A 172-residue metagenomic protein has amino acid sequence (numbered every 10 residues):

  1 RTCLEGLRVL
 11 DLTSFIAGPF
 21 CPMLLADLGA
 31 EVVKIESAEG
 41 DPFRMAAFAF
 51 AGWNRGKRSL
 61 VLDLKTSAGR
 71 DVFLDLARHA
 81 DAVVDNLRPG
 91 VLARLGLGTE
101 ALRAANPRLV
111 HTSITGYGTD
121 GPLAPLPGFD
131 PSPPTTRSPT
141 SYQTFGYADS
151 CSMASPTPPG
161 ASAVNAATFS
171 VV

Functional and structural regions predicted by a protein language model:
R1-P139, Q143-A148, V172: N-terminal helix-loop segment corresponding to the beta1-alpha1 unit of nucleotide/adenylate-binding folds
T144-D149, M153-V172: Short amphipathic, helix-prone segments within low-complexity/disordered or flexible regions
